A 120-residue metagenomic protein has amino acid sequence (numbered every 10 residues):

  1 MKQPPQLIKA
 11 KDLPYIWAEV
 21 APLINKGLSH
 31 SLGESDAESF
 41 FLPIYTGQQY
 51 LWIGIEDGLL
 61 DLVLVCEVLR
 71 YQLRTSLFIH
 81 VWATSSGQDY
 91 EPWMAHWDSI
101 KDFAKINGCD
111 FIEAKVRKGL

Functional and structural regions predicted by a protein language model:
M1-S35: Short amphipathic alpha-helix that is part of the acyltransferase structural core
P5-K9, S29, V63-L69, Y90-P92: Short, functional N-terminal and low-complexity linear motifs
Y15-P22, K26, S39-P43, A95-D98 (+1 more regions): Charged/polar, solvent-exposed surface patches and flexible loops
S29-L51: Active-site rim helix/loop that mediates acceptor-substrate recognition in acyltransferases
Q49-Q88: Conserved donor-binding loop and adjoining core beta-sheet/short helix segment in diverse acyl/aminoacyl transferases
Q72-L120: Acyl-donor binding region in acyl/amide transferases
